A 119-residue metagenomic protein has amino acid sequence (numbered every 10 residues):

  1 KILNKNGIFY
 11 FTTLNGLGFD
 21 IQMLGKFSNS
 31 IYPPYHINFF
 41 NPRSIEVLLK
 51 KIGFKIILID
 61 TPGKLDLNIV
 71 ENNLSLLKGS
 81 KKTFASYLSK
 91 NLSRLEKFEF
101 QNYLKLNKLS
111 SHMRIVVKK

Functional and structural regions predicted by a protein language model:
I2-K5: Helix-to-beta-strand junctions that scaffold the AdoMet/dcAdoMet cofactor pocket in Class I SAM-dependent enzymes
F9-N38, R43-K50, N72-S75: Short, glycine-/aromatic-enriched active-site segment of Class I SAM-dependent methyltransferases
P42-P62, K90-R94: A SAM-dependent methyltransferase catalytic signature shared across enzymes that methylate proteins
D60-K119: A C-terminal cap/extension of S-adenosyl-L-methionine-dependent methyltransferases that defines the acceptor-substrate
